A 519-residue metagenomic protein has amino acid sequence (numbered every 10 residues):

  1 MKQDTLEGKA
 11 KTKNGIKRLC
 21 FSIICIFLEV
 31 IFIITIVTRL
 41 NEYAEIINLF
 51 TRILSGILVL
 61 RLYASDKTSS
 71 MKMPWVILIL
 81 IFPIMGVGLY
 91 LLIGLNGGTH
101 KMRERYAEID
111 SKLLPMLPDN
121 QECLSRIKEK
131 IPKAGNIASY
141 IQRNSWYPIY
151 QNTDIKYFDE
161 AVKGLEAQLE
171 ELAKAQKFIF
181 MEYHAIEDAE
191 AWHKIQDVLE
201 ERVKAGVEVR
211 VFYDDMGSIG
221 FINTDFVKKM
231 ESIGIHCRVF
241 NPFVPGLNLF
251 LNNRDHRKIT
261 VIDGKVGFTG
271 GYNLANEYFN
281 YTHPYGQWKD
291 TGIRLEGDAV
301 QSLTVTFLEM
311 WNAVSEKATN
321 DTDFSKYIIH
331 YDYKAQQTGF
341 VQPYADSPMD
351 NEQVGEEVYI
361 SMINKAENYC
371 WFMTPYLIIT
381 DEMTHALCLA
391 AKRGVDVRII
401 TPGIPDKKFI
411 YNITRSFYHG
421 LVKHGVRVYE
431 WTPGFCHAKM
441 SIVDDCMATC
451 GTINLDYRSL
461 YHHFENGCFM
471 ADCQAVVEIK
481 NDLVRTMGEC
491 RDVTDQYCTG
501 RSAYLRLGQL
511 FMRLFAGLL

Functional and structural regions predicted by a protein language model:
M1-E357, S361, K365, P405 (+6 more regions): N-terminal localization/anchoring segments of enzymes in phospholipid and broader phosphate metabolism
M373-T374, T401, W431, C450-G451: Thr-Gly-centered strand-to-loop micro-motif
Y376-V397, P402, K407: Helical hairpin unit composed of two closely spaced alpha helices linked by a short loop
H385, Y411-R415: Short glycine/threonine-rich loop-to-helix capping motif typified by GTGT followed within a few residues by an Asp-Pro
R427: Surface segments flanking catalytic/ligand-binding clefts of nucleic-acid enzymes
K439: Catalytic-core elements of nucleic-acid end-processing and repair enzymes
